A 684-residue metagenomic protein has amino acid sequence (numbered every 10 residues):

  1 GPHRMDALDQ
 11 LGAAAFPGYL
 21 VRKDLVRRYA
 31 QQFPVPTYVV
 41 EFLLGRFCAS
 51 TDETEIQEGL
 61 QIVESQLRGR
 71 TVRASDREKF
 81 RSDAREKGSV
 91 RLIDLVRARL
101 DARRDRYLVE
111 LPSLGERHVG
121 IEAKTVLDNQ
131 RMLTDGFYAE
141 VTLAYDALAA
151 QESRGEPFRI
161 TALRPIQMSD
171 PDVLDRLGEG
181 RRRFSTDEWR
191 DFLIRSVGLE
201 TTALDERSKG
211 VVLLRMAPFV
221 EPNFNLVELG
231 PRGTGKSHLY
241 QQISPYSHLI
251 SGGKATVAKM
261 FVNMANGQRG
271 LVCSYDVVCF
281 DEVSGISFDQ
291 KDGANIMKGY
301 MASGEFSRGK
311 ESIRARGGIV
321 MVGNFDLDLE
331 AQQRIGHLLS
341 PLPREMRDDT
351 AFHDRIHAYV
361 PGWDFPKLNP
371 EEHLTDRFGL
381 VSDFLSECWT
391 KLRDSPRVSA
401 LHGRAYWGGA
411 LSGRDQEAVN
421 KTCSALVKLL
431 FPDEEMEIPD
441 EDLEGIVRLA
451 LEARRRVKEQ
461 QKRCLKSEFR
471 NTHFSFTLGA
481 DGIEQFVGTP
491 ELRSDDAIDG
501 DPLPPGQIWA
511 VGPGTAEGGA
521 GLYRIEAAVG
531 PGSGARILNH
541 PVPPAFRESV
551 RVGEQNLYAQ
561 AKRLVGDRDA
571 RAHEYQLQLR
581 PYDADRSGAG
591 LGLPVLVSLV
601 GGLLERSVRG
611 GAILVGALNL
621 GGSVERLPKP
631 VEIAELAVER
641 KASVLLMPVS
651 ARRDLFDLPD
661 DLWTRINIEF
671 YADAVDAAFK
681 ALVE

Functional and structural regions predicted by a protein language model:
H3-S196: Extended, charged/polar low-complexity intrinsically disordered regions
R176-G210, N539-R547, R626-K629: Dynamic helix-loop-helix/coil hinge segments at AAA+ ATPase domain boundaries and subdomain interfaces
E200-S340, D354, N471-E491: Conserved ASCE/P-loop NTPase catalytic core
F224, Y275, A315-G317, F352-A358 (+3 more regions): Short glycine-/polar-rich loops that comprise or flank the Walker A/P-loop and associated switch/sensor motifs
G299-A315, L342-F352, E387-L392, G601-G602 (+1 more regions): Substrate-engagement module of ASCE P-loop NTPases
Q333-P366: A short helix-turn-beta junction within AAA+ P-loop NTPase domains corresponding to the substrate/partner-engaging
H357-G488: Conserved NTP phosphate-binding and transfer environment spanning the P-loop NTPase/kinase superfamily
L492-E684: Peripheral, non-AAA+ core regions of ATP-driven protein-machinery
